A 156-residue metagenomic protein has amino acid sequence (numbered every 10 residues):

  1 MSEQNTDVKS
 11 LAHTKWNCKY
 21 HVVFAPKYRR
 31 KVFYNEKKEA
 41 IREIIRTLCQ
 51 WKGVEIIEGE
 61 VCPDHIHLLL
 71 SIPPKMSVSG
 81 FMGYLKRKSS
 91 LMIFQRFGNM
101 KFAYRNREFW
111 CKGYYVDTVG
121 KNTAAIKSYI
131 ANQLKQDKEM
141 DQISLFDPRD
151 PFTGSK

Functional and structural regions predicted by a protein language model:
M1-K156: Basic nucleic-acid-binding interfaces
